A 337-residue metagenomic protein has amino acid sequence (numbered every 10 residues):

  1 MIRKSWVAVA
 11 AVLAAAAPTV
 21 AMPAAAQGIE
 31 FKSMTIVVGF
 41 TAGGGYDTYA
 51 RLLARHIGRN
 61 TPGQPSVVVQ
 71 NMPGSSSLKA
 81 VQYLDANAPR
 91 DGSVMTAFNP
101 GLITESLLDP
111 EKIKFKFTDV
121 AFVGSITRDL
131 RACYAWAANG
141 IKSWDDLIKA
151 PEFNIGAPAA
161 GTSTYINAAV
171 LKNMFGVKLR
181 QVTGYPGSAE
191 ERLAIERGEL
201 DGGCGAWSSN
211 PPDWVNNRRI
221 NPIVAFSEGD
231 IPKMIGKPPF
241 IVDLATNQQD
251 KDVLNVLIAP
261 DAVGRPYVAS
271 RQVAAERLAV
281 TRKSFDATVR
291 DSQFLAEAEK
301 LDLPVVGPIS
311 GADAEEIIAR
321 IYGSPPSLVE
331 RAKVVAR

Functional and structural regions predicted by a protein language model:
M1-A10, V20: Bacterial N-terminal signal peptides that target proteins for export
A15-A24: C-terminal segment of classical bacterial N-terminal signal peptides
I29-E30, M34, R59-T61, Y83-V94 (+5 more regions): Hinge/capping helix and adjacent helix->loop/strand transition within the periplasmic-binding protein
T35-R51, G74-S76, G156-S163: Extracytoplasmic "Venus flytrap"
S66-G74, G156-P158, L179-G187, G202-A206 (+1 more regions): Short beta-strand-to-loop elements that line the ligand-binding cleft of bilobed periplasmic-binding protein-like
P100-K112, Y165, A169-M174, R197 (+1 more regions): A ligand-binding cleft/hinge motif common to bilobed small-molecule-binding domains
R128, P212-V289, I321, S327-L328 (+1 more regions): C-terminal lobe and pocket-closing loops of periplasmic/extracytoplasmic Venus-flytrap solute-binding proteins
I220, S227-D230, I241, R290 (+1 more regions): Mature extracytoplasmic/periplasmic domains
